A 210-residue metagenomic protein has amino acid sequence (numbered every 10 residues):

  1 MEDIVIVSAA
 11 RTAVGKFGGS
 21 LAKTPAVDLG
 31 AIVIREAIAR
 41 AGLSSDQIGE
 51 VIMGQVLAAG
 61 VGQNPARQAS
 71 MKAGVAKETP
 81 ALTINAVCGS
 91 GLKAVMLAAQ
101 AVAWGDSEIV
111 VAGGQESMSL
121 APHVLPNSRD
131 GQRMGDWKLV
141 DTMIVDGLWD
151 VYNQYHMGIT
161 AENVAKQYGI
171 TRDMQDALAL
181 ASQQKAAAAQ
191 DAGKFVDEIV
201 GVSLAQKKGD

Functional and structural regions predicted by a protein language model:
M1-G15: N-terminal amphipathic/basic leader segments beginning at the initiator methionine
A10-A13, G54-A59, A86-S90, G114-V124: Acidic, glycine-rich active-site loops and adjacent beta-strand->loop/helix elements that engage anionic groups
R11-T12, A22-I32, R40, M174-D210: N-terminal extracellular/periplasmic Venus flytrap/periplasmic-binding protein-like
G18-L43, Q47-G60: N-terminal beta-alpha supersecondary unit
A26-A41, P65-A69, A94-L97, M157-V164 (+1 more regions): Short, well-ordered amphipathic alpha-helical segments that serve as non-catalytic structural scaffolds within diverse
Q55-I109, Y152-H156: Conserved catalytic cysteine-centered active-site region of acyl-thioester-dependent Claisen-condensing enzymes
I84-E116, I159, A165-K194: Active-site-proximal alpha-helical scaffold in enzymes
I109-N163: Flexible glycine-/small-residue-enriched beta->alpha junction loops that bind anionic phosphate/pyrophosphate groups
